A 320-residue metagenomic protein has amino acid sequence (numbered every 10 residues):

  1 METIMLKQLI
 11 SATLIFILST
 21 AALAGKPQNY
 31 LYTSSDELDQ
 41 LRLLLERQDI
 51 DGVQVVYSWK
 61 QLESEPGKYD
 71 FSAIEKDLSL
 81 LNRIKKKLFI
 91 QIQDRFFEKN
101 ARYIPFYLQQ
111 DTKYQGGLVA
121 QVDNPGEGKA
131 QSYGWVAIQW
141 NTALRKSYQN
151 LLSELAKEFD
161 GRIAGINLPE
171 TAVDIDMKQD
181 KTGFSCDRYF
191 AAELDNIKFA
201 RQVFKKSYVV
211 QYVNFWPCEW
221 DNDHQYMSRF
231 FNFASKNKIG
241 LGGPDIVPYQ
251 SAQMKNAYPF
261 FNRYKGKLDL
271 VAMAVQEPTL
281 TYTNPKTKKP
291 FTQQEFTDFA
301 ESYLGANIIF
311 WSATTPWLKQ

Functional and structural regions predicted by a protein language model:
M1-I4: Short, Lys/Arg-enriched N-terminal segments with co-localized hydrophobic residues within the first ~10-30 amino acids
L6-A12: Sec-dependent signal peptide recognition, specifically the positively charged N-region followed immediately by
S19-A22: N-terminal signal peptide c-region/cleavage motif recognized by signal peptidases
Q28-R188, A200, K205-Q225, I239-G240 (+1 more regions): Aromatic-lined carbohydrate-binding surfaces of glycoside hydrolases
R42-D49, K76-I84, A200-R201, R229-K236 (+2 more regions): Acidic (Asp/Glu)-rich catalytic clusters
F89, Q93, F97, N237-Q320: Substrate-binding cleft of secreted/luminal carbohydrate-active enzymes
L194-I197: A general structural signal for well-ordered alpha-helical packing
